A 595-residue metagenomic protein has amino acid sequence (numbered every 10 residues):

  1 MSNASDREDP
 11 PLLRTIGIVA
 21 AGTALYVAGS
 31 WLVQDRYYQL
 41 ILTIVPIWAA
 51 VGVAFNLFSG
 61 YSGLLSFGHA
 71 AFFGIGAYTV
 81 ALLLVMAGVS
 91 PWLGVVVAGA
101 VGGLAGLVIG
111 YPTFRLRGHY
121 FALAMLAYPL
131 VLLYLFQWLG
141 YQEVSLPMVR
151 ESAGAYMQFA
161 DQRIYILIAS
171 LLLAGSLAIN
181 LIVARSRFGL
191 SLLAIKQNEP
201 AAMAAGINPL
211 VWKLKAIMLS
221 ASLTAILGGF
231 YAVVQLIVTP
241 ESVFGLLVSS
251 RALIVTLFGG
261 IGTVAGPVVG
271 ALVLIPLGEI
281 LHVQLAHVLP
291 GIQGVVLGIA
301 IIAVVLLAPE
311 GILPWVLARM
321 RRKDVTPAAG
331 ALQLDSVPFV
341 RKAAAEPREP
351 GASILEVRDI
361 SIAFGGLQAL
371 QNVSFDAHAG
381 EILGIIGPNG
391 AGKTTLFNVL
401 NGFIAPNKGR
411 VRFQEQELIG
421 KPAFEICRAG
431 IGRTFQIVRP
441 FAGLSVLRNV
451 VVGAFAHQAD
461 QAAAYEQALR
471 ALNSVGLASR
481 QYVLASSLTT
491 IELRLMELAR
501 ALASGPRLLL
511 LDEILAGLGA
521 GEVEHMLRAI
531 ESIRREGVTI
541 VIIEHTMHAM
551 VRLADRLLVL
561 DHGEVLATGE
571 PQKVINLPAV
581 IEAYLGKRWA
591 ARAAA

Functional and structural regions predicted by a protein language model:
S2, L317-S361, W589-A595: ABC-family P-loop ATPase nucleotide-binding domain
S2-Q333: Transmembrane alpha-helices and adjacent helix-loop boundaries
R36, L42-I44, G99-V101, E143-S145 (+15 more regions): Intrinsically disordered, low-complexity segments enriched in polar/charged residues with Gly/Pro, especially when
G110, V283, V340-E346, D359 (+2 more regions): General structural signal for alpha-helix termini and helix-helix connectors
Y134-Q137, V305-E310, V325-S336, A503-S504 (+2 more regions): Hydrophobic transmembrane alpha-helix bundles
A184, A194, I207, L246 (+4 more regions): Residue-level marker of regulatory loop/turn positions in helix-turn-helix DNA-binding domains and in histidine
P350-E356, I362-A595: Glycine-rich phosphate-binding loops of nucleotide-dependent enzymes
